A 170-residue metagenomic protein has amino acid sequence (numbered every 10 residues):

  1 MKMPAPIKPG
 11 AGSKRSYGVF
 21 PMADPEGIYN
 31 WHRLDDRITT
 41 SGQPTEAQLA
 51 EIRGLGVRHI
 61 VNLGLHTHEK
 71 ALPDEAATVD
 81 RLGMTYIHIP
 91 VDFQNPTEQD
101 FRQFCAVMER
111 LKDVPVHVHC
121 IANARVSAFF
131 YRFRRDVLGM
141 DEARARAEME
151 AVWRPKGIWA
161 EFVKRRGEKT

Functional and structural regions predicted by a protein language model:
M1-H117, F129-T170: Cys-dependent protein tyrosine phosphatase-like superfamily
C120: Short cysteine clusters
A124-A128: Glycine-rich nucleophile elbow surrounding the catalytic serine of serine-hydrolase chemistry
